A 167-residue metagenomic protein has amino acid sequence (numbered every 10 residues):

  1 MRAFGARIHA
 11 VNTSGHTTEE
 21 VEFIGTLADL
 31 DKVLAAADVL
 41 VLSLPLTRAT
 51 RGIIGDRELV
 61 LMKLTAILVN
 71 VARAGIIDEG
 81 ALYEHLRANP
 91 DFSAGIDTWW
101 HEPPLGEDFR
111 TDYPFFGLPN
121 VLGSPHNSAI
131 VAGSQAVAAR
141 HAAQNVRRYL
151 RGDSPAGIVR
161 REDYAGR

Functional and structural regions predicted by a protein language model:
M1-R2: Surface-exposed amphipathic alpha-helices with a cationic face
G5, A10-G15: N-terminal Rossmann-fold cofactor-binding loop
G5, F23, Y164: Glycine-rich NAD(P)-binding loop of Rossmann-like domains
H9, G25, L122: General small-molecule cofactor/ligand-binding pocket signal
N12-T13, V41, V121, P125: Generic signal for short, ordered secondary-structure residues within or immediately flanking folded domains
S14-T111: Rossmann-like adenosine-cofactor binding region
T65, A72-R167: Rossmann-like dinucleotide-binding domain for NAD(H)/NADP(H)
